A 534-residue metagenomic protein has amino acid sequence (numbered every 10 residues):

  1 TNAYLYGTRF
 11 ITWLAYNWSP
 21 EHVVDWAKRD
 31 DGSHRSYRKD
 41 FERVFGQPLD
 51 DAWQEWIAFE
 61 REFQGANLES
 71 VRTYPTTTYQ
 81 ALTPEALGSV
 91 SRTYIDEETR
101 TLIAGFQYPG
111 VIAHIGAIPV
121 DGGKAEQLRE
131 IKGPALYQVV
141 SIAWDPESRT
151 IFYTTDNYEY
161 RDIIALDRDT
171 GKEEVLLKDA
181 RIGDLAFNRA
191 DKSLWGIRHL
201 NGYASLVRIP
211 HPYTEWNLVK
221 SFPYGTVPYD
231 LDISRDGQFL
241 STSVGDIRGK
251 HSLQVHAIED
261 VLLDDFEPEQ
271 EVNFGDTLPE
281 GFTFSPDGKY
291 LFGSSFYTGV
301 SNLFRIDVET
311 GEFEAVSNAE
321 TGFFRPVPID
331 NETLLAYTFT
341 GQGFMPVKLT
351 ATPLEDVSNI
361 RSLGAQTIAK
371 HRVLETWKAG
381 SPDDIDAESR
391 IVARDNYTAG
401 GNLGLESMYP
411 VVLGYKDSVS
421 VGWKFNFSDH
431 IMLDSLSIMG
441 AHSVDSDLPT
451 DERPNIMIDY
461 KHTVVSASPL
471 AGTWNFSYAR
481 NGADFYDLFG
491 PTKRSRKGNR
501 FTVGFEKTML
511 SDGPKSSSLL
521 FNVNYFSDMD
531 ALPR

Functional and structural regions predicted by a protein language model:
N2, W26-T150, D156, R168: Beta/coil-rich, acidic/histidine-enriched accessory regions frequently appended to metallopeptidases
E69, F106, S295, M345 (+2 more regions): Outer-membrane beta-barrel initiation region
T77-P84, E126-G133, K172-L177, W216-F222 (+2 more regions): A short beta-strand motif characteristic of beta-propeller blades
A86-G88, G105-G116, K132-Y137, Y153-I164 (+8 more regions): A flexible loop/linker signature enriched in serine peptidases of the S9 family
Y94-I95, A143, A186, D232 (+2 more regions): Conserved beta-strand position repeated across blades of beta-propeller domains
E98-R100, E147-R149, A190-K192, D236-Q238 (+2 more regions): Short coil/turn segments that connect the beta-strands within blades of beta-propeller domains
P119-G123, D167-G171, P210-T214, I258-V261 (+2 more regions): Short loop/turn segments that connect beta-strands within beta-propeller blades
A471-R534: Transmembrane beta-strand segments of outer-membrane beta-barrel domains in Gram-negative and organellar OMPs
